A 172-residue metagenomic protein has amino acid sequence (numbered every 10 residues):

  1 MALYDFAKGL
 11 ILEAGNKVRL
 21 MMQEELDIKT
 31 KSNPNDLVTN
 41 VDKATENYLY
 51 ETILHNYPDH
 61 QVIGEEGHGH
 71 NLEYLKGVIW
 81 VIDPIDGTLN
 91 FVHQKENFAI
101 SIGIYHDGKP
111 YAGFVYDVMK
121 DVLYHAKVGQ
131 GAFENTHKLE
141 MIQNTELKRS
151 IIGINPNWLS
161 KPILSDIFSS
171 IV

Functional and structural regions predicted by a protein language model:
M1-I85, D166: N-terminal subdomain of lithium-sensitive/metallo-dependent phosphomonoesterases centered on the IMPase/IPPase/PAP
V18, D42, I53, T88 (+3 more regions): Residue-level signal for inorganic ion chemistry
M21, N90, N135: Residues that scaffold the ATP/ADP-binding catalytic core of kinase and kinase-like folds
N33, D42-K43, Q94-E96, N144 (+1 more regions): Short capping/connector residues at structural and topological boundaries
E66-H68, I85-T88, T136, P156: Short, well-ordered turn and helix-capping elements at secondary-structure junctions
K76-M119: Glycine-rich active-site/cofactor-binding loop and its immediate structural neighborhood
G103-V172: Acidic beta-strand-loop-alpha-helix segment within the catalytic core of divalent metal-dependent phosphate-processing
